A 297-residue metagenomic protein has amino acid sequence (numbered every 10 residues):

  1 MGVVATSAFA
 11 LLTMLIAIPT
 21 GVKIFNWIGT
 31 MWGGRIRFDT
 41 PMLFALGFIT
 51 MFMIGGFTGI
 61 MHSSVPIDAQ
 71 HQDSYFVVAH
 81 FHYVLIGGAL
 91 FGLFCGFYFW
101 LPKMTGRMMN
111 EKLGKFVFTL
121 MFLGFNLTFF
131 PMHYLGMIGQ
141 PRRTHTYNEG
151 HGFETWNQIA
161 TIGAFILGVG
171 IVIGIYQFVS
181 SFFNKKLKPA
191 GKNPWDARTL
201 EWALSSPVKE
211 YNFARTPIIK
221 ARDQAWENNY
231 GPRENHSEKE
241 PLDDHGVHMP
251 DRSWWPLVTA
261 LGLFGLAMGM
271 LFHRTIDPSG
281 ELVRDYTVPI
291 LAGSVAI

Functional and structural regions predicted by a protein language model:
M1, I16-W32, L93-W100, G174-A190: Juxtamembrane interface elements at the cytosolic ends of transmembrane helices in multi-pass membrane proteins
M1, T6, P19, F25-T58 (+2 more regions): Gly/Pro-rich turn-and-neighbor structural signature
M1-A10, G34, I60-F81, Y134-N157 (+2 more regions): Membrane-interface interhelical loops and short amphipathic "cap" helices that link adjacent transmembrane segments
G29-G59, Y75-V78, Y83-G92, G96-F130 (+1 more regions): Interfacial and helix-entry/exit segments of alpha-helical transmembrane bundles in multi-pass inner-membrane proteins
T40-A45, I49-H80, L85, E210-P241: Membrane-interfacial catalytic/cofactor-binding modules of polytopic membrane enzymes
H80-L90, T155-I171: Hydrophobic alpha-helical transmembrane segments
P141-F153, V179-A260, F264, I276-V283 (+1 more regions): Extramembrane terminal tails and long inter-domain/linker segments of multi-pass membrane proteins
P289-I297: Hydrophobic core segments of alpha-helical transmembrane domains in multi-pass membrane proteins
